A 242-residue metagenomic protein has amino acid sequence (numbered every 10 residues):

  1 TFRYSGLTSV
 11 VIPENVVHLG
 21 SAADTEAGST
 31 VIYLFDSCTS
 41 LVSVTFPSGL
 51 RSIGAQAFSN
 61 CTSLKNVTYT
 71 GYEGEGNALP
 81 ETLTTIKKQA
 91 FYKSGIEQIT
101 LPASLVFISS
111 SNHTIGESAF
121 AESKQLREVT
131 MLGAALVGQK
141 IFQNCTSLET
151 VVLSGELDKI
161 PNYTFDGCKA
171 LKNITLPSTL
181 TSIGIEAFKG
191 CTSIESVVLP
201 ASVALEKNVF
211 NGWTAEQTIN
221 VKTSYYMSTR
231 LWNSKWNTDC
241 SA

Functional and structural regions predicted by a protein language model:
T1-R3, I32-L34, G54-S59, K87-A90 (+5 more regions): Consensus positions within tandem repeat domains that build extended binding/scaffold surfaces
S5-G20, T25-G28, D36-S52, T62-T85 (+7 more regions): Structural signature of tandem-repeat unit edges
V209, R230-W232: Short conserved micro-motifs at the rims of enzyme active sites and ligand-binding pockets
W232-A242: A recurrent domain-boundary module in secreted/ectodomain proteins
